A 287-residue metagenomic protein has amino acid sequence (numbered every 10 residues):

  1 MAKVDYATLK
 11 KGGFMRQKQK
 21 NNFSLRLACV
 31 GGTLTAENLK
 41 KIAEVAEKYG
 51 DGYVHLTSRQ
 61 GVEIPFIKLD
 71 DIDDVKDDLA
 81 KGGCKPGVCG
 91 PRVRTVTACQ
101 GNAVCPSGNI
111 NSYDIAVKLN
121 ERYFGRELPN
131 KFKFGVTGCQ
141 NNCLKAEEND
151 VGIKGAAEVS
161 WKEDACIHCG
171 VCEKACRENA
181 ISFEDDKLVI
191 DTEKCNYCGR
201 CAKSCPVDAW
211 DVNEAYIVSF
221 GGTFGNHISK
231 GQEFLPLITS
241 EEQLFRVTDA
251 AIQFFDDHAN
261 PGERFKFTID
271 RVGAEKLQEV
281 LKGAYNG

Functional and structural regions predicted by a protein language model:
M1-A7: Long, contiguous juxta-domain segments that are non-catalytic but functionally important
A7-T33, T97-G101, Q232-E233: Short glycine-/aliphatic-rich beta-strand segments at the starts of folded cytosolic domains
M15-R16, V151-G155, Y216-F224: Short beta-strand elements
L25-V171, A175, E193-K194: Small-residue-enriched alpha-helical segments and adjacent helix-cap loops that form tight helix-helix packing
V171-V189, N196, R200-Y216: Iron-sulfur cluster-binding cysteine motifs and their immediate structural context in ferredoxin-like electron-transfer
A215-I217, G222-A259: A hydrophobic, small-residue-rich beta->alpha segment in the mid-to-C-terminal subdomain of diverse proteins
H258-V280: Bimodal "functional hotspot" detector
E279-G287: C-terminal, charged low-complexity interaction regions
